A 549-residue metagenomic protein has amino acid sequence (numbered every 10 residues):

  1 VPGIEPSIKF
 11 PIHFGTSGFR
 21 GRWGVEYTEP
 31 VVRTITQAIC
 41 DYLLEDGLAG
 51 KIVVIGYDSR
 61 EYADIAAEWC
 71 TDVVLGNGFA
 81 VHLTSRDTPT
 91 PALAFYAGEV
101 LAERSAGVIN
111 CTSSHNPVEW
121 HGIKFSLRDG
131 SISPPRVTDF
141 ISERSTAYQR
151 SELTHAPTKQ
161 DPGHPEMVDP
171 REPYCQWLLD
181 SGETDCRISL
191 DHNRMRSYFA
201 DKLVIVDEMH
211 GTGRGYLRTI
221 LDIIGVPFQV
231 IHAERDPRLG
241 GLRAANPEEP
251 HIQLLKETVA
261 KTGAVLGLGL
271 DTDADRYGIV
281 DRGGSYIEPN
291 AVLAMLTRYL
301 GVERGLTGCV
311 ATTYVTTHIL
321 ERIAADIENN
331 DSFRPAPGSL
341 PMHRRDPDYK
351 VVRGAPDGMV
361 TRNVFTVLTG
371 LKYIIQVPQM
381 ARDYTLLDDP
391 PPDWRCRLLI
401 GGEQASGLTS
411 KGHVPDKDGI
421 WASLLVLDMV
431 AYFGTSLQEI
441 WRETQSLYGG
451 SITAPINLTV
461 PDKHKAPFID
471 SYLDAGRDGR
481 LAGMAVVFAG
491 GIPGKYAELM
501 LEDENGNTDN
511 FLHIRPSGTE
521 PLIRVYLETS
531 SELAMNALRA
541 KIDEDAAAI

Functional and structural regions predicted by a protein language model:
V1-D72, G76-N77, G163-V204: An N-terminal, well-structured beta->alpha segment
P2-K9, H121-V259: Gly/Ser/Thr-enriched, mixed-charge loops and adjacent short helices that form phosphate/oxyanion-binding elements
I12-V25, S113-S114, E208-T212, Y216 (+3 more regions): Conserved phosphate/anionic-ligand binding catalytic regions in large, soluble enzymes, centered on
S17, I55, L93, I109 (+12 more regions): Buried hydrophobic positions in well-ordered alpha/beta secondary-structure cores of metabolic enzymes
A49, V54-W120, T219-I279, D346: N-terminal small/polar loop signature for handling phosphorylated ligands or for N-terminal nucleophile
V81-P91, Y286-P289, T312-T313, F365-T369: Active-site nucleophile and cofactor-binding loops and adjacent substrate-binding regions of central metabolic enzymes
V118-E119, L127-P134, E143, Q149 (+3 more regions): Replace "Mg2+/Mn2+-dependent" with "divalent metal-dependent
W120, V265-L266, L306-I549: Phosphate-binding and adjacent anionic-ligand microenvironments
